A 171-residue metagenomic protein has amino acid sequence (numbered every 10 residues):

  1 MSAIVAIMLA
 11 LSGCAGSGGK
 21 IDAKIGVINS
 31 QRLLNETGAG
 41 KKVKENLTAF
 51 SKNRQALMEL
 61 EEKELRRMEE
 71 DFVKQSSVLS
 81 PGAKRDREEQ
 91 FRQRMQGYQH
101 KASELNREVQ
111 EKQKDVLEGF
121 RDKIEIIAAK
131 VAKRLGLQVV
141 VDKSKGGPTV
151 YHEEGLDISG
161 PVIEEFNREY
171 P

Functional and structural regions predicted by a protein language model:
M1-A6: Sec-dependent N-terminal signal peptides
L9-G13: C-terminal motif of bacterial Sec signal peptides marking the signal peptidase cleavage site
C14-P171: Amphipathic, charged alpha-helical segments and their helix-to-coil junctions in extracytoplasmic/peripheral assemblies
